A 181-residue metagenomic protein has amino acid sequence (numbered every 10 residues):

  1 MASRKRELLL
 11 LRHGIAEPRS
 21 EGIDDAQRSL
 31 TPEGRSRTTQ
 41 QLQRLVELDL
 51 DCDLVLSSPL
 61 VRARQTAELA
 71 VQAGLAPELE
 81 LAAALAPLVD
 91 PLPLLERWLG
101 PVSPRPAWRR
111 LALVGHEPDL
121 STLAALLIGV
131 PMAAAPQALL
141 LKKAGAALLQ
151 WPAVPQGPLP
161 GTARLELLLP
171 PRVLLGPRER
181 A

Functional and structural regions predicted by a protein language model:
S3, L48-L50, P101-R109: Glycine-rich phosphate-binding loop signature in dinucleotide/nucleotide-binding domains
S3-V89, E96, M132-A134, A181: Active-site-proximal alpha-helix that buttresses catalytic centers in soluble enzyme cores
L8, W108-A112, A146: Residue-level preference for the first positions of well-ordered beta-strands
L60-R64, E117-P118, K143: Alpha-helix N-cap/helix-start capping motif
P93-P101: Short, surface-exposed amphipathic charged segments that create phosphate/polyanion-binding patches used for binding
R105-L127: A glycine-rich beta-strand to alpha-helix segment that forms a phosphate/ribose-binding loop at ligand/cofactor sites
I128-R164, L168-P170: Domain-level recognition of soluble alpha/beta enzyme cores, biased toward histidine phosphatases/phosphomutases
L174-A181: Glycine-rich phosphate/pyrophosphate-binding loop and the adjoining helix
